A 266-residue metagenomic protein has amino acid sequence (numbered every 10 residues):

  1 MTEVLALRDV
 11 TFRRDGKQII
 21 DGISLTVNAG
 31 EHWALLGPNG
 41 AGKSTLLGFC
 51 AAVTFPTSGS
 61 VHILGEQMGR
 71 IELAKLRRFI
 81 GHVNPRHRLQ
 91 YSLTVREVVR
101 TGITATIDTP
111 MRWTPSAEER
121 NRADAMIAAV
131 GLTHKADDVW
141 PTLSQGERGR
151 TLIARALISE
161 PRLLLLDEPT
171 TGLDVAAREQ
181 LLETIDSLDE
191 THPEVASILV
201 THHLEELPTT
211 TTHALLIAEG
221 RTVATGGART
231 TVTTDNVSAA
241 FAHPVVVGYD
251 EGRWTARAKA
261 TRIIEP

Functional and structural regions predicted by a protein language model:
L36-P38: The feature captures the beta-strand-to-loop junction immediately N-terminal to the Walker
A51: Helix-to-loop junction immediately C-terminal to a conserved catalytic motif
G59-Q67: Conserved ABC transporter NBD signature motif
R100, P115-K135: Conserved ABC ATPase "signature" region
V139-L143: Conserved ABC ATPase signature
E160: Conserved catalytic motifs of ABC-family nucleotide-binding domains
L164-E168: Catalytic Walker B motif of ABC-type/P-loop ATPase nucleotide-binding domains
